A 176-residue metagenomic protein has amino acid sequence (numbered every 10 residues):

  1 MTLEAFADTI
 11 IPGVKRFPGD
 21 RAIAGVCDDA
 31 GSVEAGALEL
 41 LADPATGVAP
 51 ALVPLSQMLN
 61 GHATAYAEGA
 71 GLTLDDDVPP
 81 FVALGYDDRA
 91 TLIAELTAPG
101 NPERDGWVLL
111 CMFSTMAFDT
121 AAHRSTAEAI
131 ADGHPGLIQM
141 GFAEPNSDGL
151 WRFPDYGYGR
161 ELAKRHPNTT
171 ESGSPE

Functional and structural regions predicted by a protein language model:
M1-L3, A7-R124: Flexible, low-complexity segments enriched for small/polar residues
G100-E176: Long, amphipathic alpha-helical surface segments
